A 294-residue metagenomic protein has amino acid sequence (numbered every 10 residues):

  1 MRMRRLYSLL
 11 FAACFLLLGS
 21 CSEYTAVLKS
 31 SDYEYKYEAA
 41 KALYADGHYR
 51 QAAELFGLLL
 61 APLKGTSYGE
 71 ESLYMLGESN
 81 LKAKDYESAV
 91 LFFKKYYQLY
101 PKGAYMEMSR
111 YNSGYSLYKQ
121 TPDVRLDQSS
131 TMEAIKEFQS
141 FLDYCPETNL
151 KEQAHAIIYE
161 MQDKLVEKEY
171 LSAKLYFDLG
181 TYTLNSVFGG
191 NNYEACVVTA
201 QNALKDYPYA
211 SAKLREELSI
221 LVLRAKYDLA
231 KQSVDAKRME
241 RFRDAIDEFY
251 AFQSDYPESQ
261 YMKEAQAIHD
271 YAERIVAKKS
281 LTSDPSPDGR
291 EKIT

Functional and structural regions predicted by a protein language model:
M1-L10: Bacterial N-terminal signal peptides that target proteins for export
R2, L17-T294: Acidic, polar-rich low-complexity tracts and alpha-helical solenoid repeat scaffolds
L10-L18: Bacterial N-terminal signal peptides
